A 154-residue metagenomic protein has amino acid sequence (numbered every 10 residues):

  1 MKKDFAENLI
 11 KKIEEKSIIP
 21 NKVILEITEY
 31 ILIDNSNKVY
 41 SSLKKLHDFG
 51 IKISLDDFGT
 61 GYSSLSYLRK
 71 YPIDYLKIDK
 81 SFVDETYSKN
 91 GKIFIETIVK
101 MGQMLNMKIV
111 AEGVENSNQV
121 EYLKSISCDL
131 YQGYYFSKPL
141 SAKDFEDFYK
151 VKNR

Functional and structural regions predicted by a protein language model:
M1-K3, K22-S36, F49-R154: EAL-family c-di-GMP phosphodiesterase catalytic domain
E7, K11-K22, F49: Helix C-cap/alpha-to-beta connector motif
N8-I13, S42-L43, I98, N118-V120: Structural preference for long, well-ordered alpha-helical segments in enzyme cores
I13-K16, S41, L65-Y67: Short, flexible, glycine/charge-rich loop motifs used to bind or transfer phosphoryl groups or to couple energy/partner
